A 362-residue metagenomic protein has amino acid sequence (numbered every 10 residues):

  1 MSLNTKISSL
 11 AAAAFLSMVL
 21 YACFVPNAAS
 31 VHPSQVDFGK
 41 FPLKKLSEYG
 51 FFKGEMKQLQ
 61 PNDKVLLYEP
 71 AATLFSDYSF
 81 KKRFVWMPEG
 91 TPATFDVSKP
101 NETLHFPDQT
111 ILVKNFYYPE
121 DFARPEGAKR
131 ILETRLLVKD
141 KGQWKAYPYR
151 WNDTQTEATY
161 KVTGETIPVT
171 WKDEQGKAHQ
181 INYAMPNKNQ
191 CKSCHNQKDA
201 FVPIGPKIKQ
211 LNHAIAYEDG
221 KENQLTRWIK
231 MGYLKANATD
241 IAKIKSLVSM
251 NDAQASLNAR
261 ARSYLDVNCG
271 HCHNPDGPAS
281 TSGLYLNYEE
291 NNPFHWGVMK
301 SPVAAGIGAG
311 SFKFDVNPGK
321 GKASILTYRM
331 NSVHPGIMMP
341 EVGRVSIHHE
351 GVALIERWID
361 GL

Functional and structural regions predicted by a protein language model:
M1-V31: Bacterial Sec-dependent N-terminal signal peptides
K6-I7, A71-T73, N251-A253: Hydrophobic alpha-helical segments, principally membrane-spanning helices and signal/leader peptides
L10, F38, Q254-S256: Generic hydrophobic alpha-helical membrane-segment signal
F24-S34, T103, F122-L362: Sequence context surrounding c-type heme c attachment/ligation sites in exported
A29-P100, F106, Y117-E120, R130-L137 (+2 more regions): Conserved small-residue
